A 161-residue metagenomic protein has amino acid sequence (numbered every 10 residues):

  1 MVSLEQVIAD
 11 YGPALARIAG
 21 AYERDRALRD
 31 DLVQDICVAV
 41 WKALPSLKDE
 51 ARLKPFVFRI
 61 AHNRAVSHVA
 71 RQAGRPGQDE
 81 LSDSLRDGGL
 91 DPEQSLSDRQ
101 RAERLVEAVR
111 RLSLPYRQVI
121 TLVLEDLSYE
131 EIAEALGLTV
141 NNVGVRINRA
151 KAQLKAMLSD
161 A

Functional and structural regions predicted by a protein language model:
M1-R17, A27-D30, W41: A short, charge-rich alpha-helical start-of-domain segment used by transcription regulators
V2, R75, D83-R110: Acidic, proline/glycine-rich intrinsically disordered inter-domain spacer in sigma factors
V7, Y11, L15, I36 (+2 more regions): Residue-level preference for hydrophobic side chains embedded in well-ordered alpha helices
D31-V38, K42, A51-N63: Structural recognition of an alpha-helix C-terminal capping motif at a helix-to-coil junction
K48, R59-E80, L90, S95-D98 (+1 more regions): Arg/Lys-rich amphipathic alpha helix in sigma70-family domain 2
H62, L136-D160: DNA-recognition helix of helix-turn-helix
R110, L114, E125-N142, A156: Helix-turn-helix DNA-binding module
V119-I120: A short pre-motif secondary-structure segment
